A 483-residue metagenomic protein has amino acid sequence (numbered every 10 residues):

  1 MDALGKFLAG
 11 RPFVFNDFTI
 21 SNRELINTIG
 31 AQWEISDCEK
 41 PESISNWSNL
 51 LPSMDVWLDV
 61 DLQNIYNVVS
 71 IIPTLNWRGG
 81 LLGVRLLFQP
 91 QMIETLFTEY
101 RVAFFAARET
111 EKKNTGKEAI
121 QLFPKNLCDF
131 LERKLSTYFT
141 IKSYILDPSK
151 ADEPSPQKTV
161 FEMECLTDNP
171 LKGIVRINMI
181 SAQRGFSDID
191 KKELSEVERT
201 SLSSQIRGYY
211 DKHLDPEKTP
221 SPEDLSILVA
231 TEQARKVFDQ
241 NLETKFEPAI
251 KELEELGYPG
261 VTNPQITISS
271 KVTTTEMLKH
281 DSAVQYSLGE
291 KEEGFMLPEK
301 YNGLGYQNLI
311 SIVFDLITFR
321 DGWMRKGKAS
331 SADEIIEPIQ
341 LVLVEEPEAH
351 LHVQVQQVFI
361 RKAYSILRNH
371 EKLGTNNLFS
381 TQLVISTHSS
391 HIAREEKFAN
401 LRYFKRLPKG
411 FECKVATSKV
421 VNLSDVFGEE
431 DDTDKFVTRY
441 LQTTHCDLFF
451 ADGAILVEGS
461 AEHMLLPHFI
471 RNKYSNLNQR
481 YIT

Functional and structural regions predicted by a protein language model:
M1-A9, M277-K279, Q285-T444, A454 (+2 more regions): Switch/communication elements of ASCE P-loop NTPase nucleotide-binding domains
M1-G30: N-terminal cofactor/phosphate-binding cores enriched in small/glycine residues, especially glycine-rich loops such as
L4, I145-L146, E153-E164, N178 (+4 more regions): Bergerat-fold GHKL/Histidine-kinase-like ATPase
L25-N49, L62-L225, D425-D432: Glycine-rich phosphate-binding loops of NTPases
S43-S48, T74-R78, C165-K172, Y258 (+7 more regions): A general structural signal for short secondary-structure junctions and capping/turn motifs
L50-P52, G79-V84, G173-I177, P338-I339 (+4 more regions): Short glycine-/polar-rich loops that comprise or flank the Walker A/P-loop and associated switch/sensor motifs
A182-A349, S365, N369-E371: Extended helical coiled-coil dimerization/tether regions that scaffold and oligomerize large DNA-maintenance assemblies
F450-T483: Conserved helicase/translocase motor-coupling segment
